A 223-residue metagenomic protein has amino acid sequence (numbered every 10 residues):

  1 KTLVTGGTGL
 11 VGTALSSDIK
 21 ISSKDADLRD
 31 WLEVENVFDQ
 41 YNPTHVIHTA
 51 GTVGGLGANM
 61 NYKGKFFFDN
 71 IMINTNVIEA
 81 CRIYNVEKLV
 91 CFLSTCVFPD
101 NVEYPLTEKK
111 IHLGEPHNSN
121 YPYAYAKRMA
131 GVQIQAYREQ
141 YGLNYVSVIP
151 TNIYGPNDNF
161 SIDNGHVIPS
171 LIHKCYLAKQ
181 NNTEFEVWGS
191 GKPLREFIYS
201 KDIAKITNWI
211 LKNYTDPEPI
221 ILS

Functional and structural regions predicted by a protein language model:
K1-S17: N-terminal Rossmann NAD(P)H-binding glycine-rich loop of SDR-like oxidoreductase domains
D27, V97-P99, P122, V146-S170 (+1 more regions): Flexible, glycine-rich beta-alpha linker
L28-N70, A80-I83: NAD(P)H-binding glycine-rich loop region in Rossmannoid oxidoreductase-like domains and their noncatalytic homologs
L56, C91-T107, P122-R128, Q140 (+1 more regions): Conserved catalytic-site region of short-chain dehydrogenase/reductase
F66-N74, V90, A126-K127: Short alpha-helix in the Rossmann-fold core of NAD(P)-dependent oxidoreductases
T75-N120, V146: Conserved Rossmann-fold NAD(P)-dependent oxidoreductase catalytic core, especially the SDR/UDP-sugar
N76, N118-T151, V167-N181: Active-site Tyr-X1-5-Lys
V102, Y141, I153-S170, Q180-E184 (+3 more regions): Glycine/proline-rich active-site loop of Rossmann-fold NAD(P)-dependent oxidoreductases
